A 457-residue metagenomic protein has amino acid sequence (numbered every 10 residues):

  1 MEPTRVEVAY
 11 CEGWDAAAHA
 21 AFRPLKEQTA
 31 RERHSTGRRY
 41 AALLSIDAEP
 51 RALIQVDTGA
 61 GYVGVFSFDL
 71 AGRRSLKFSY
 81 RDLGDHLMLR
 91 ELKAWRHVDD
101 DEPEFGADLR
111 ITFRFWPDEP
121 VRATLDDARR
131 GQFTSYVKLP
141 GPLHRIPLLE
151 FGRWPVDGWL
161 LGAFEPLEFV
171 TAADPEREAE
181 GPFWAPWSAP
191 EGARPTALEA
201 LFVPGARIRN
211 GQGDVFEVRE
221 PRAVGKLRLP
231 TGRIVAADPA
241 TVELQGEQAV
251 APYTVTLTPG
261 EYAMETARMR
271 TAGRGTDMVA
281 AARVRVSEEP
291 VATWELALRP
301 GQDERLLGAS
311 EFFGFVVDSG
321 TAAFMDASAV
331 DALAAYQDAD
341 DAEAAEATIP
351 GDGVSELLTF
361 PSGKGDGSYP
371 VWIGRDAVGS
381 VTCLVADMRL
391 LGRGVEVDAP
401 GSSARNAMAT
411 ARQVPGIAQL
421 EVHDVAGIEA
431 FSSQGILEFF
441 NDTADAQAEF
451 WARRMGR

Functional and structural regions predicted by a protein language model:
M1-H34, R96-F183: Long terminal segments
T36-L43, Y62-F68, I111: A structural detector for short beta-strand units
A48-A52, A71-L76, A107-D108, D118-V121: A short glycine-rich beta-turn/N-cap micro-motif
I54-G59, F66, L76-L83, T124-A128: Beta-turn initiation residues at beta-strand->coil junctions
G61-V65, L76, M88-E91, G106-R110 (+1 more regions): Short, surface-exposed coil-to-beta transition loops
R122, R129-T134, A345-E396: C-terminal structured interaction module
A163, E168-A223, G401-F440, R453: Intrinsically disordered, low-structural-confidence terminal and linker regions
G181-A334: Extended, low-hydrophobicity segments enriched in charged/polar residues
